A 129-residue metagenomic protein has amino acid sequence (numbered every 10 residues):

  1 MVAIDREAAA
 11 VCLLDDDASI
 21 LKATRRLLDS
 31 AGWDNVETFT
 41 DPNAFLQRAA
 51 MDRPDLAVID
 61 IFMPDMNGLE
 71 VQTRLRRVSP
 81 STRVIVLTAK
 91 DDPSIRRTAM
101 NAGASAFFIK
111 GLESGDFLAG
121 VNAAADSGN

Functional and structural regions predicted by a protein language model:
M1-C12, S19, G115-N129: Non-catalytic signal-transmission and effector/linker regions of two-component phosphorelay proteins
A18-E37: Two-component/phosphorelay signaling modules centered on CheY-like receiver
T38-L56: Acidic, metal-coordinating helix/loop segments flanking the phosphotransfer/catalytic sites of two-component signaling
T40-D41, N67-E70: Acidic catalytic/metal-coordinating carboxylates
D60, T88: Active-site residues of response regulator receiver
P64, D92: The feature encodes the CheY-like receiver
L69-S81: Short amphipathic alpha-helix used as the core "switch/output" element in two-component signaling
